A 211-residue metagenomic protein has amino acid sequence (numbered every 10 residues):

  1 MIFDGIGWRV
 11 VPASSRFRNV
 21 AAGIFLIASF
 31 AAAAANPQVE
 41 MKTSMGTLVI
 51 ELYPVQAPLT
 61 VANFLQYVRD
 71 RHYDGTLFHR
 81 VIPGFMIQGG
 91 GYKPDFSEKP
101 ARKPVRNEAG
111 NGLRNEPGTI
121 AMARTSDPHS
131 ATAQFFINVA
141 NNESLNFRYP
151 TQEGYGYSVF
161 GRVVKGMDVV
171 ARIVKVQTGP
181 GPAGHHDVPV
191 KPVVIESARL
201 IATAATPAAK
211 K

Functional and structural regions predicted by a protein language model:
M1, G5, G23-L26: Generic short N-terminal amphipathic or hydrophobic helices
F3-D4, W8, S14, F30-K211: Cyclophilin-like peptidyl-prolyl cis-trans isomerases
R9-V10, N19: Detector for intrinsically disordered, low-structure N-terminal pre-sequences
V10-V11, F25: Compositionally biased, low-complexity segments
R18-A31: Bacterial N-terminal signal peptides
